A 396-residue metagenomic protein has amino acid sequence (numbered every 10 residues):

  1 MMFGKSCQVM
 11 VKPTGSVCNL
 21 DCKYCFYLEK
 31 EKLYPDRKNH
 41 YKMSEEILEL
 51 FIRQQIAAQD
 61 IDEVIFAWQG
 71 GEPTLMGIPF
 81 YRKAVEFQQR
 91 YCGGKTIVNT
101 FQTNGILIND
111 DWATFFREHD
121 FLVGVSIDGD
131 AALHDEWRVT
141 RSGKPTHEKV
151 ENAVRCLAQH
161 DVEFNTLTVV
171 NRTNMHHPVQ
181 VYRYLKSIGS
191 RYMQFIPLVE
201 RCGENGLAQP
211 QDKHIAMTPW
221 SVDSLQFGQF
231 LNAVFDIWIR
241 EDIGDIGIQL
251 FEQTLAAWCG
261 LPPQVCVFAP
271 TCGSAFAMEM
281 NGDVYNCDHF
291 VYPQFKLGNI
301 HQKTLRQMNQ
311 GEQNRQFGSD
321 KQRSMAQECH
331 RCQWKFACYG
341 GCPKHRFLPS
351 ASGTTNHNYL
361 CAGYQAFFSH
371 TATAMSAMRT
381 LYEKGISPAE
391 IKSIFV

Functional and structural regions predicted by a protein language model:
F3-E46: Canonical Radical SAM [4Fe-4S] cluster-binding loop centered on the CxxxCxxC motif and its immediate flanking residues
V9-K12, I65-G71, V98-T103, I248-L250: Extended hydrophobic secondary-structure segments that form protein cores and membrane-embedded regions
C18, C22-C25, C266, C272 (+5 more regions): Short cysteine clusters
L48, I52-R53, A57-A67, M76-A208: Radical SAM/AdoMet-radical enzyme domain recognition
T140-E148, R155, Q159-V267, T271 (+2 more regions): Radical SAM enzyme [4Fe-4S]-AdoMet core and its adjacent flexible, acidic and glycine-rich loops/tails across
V291-V396: Flexible mid-to-C-terminal extensions adjoining Fe-S/redox cofactors in radical SAM and related proteins
